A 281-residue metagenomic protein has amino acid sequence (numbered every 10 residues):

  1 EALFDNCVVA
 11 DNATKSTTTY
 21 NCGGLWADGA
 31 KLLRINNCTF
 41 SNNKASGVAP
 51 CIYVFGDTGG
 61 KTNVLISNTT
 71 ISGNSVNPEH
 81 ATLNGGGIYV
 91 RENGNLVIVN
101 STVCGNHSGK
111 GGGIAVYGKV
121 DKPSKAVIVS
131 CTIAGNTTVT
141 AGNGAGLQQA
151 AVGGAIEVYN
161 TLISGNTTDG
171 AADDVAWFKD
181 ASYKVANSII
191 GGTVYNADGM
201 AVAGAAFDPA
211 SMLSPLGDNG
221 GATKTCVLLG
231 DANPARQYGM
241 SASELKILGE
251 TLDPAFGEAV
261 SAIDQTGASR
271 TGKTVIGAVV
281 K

Functional and structural regions predicted by a protein language model:
L3-V9, T17-N21, L25-A27, L33-K44 (+4 more regions): Predominantly extracellular beta-rich ligand-binding scaffolds that present long acidic/polar faces for carbohydrate
N12: Active-site "gating" loop of Rossmann-like NAD(P)-dependent oxidoreductase/epimerase domains
N233-K281: Surface beta-loop-beta hairpin patches that serve as ligand-binding interfaces in beta-rich domains
